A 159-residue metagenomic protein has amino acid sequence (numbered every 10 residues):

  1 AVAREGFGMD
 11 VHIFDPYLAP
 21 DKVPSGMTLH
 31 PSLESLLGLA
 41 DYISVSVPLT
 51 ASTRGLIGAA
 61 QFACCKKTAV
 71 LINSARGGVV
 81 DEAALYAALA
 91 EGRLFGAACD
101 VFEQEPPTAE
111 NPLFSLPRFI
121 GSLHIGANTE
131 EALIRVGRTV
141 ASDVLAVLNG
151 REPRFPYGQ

Functional and structural regions predicted by a protein language model:
A1-K67: Rossmann-like dinucleotide/phosphate-binding beta-alpha-beta segment
T68-Q159: Rossmann-like dinucleotide-binding domain for NAD(H)/NADP(H)
